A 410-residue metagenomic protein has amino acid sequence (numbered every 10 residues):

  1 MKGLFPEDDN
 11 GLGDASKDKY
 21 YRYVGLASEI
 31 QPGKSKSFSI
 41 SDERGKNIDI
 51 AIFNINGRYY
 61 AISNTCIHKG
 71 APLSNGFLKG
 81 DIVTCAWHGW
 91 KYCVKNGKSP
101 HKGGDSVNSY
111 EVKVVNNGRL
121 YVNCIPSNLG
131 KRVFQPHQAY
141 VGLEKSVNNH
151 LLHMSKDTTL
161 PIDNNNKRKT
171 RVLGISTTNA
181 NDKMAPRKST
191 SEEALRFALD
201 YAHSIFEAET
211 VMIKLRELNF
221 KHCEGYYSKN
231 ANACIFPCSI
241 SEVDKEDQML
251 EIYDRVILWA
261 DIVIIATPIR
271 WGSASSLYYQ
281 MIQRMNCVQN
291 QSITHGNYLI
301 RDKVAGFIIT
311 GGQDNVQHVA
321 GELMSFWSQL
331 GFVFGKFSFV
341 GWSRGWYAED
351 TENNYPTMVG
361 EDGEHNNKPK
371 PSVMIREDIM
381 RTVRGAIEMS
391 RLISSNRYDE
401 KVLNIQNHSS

Functional and structural regions predicted by a protein language model:
M1-G80, N108-T158: N-terminal pre-ligand scaffold of iron-sulfur
I67, A86, E224: Cys/His/Pro-rich metal-binding microdomains
I67, S239-V333: Helix-loop-strand module that forms the ligand-binding subsite of alpha/beta enzymes
R132-R171, S328-S410: Glycine-rich phosphate/pyrophosphate-binding loop and the adjoining helix
K169-N181, G306-I309: Short beta-strand segments enriched in small/hydrophobic residues
A180-A194, V316-Q317: Glycine- and acidic-residue-enriched helix-capping/strand-helix junction motifs
A194-A208: A short, Lys/Arg-enriched amphipathic alpha-helix followed by its capping loop at the start of a domain
M212-C238, E349-E352: N-terminal beta-loop-helix "entrance" segment that forms/cooperates in small-molecule cofactor or anionic ligand
